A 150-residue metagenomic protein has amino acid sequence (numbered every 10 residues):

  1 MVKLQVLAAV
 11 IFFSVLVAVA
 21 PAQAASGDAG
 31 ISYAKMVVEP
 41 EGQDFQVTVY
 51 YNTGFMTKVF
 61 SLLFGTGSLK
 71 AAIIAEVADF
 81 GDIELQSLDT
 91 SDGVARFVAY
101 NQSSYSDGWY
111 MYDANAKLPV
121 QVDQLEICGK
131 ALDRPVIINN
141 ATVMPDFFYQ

Functional and structural regions predicted by a protein language model:
M1-S26, V49: Secretory targeting signatures
V19-Q150: Lumenal/extracellular ectodomains and adaptor appendage modules of the eukaryotic vesicle/secretory system
